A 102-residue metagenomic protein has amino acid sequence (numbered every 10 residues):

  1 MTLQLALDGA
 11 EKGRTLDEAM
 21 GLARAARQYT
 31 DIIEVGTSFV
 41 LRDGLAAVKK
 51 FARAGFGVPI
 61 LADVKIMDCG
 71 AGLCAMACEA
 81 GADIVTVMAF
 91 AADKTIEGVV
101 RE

Functional and structural regions predicted by a protein language model:
M1-A62, I66-C69: Conserved N-terminal beta1-alpha1 strand-loop-helix module at the mouth
A10, C69-E102: Conserved anion-binding
